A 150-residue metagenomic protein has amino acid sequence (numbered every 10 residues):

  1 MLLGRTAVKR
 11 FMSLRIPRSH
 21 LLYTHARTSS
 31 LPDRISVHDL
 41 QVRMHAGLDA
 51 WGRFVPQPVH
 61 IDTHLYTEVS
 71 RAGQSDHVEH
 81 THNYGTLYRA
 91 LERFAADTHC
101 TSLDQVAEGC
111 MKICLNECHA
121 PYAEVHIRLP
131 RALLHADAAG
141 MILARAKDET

Functional and structural regions predicted by a protein language model:
L2-T150: N-terminal, polar/charged subdomain of small-to-medium soluble alpha/beta proteins
